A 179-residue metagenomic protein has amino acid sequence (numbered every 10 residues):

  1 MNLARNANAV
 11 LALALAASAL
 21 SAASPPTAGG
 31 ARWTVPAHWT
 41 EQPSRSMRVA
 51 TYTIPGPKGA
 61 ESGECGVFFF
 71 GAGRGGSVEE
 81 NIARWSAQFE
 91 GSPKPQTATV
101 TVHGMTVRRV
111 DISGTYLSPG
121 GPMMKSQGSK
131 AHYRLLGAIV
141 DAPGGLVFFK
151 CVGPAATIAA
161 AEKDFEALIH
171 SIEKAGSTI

Functional and structural regions predicted by a protein language model:
M1-A7: Positively charged n-region of N-terminal signal peptides that target proteins for export
N8-A19: Bacterial N-terminal signal peptides
S21-A23: Boundary at the C-terminal end of the N-terminal hydrophobic targeting segment
G29, T34-S92, A98: Secretory pathway targeting signatures of secreted, lumenal, and periplasmic proteins
W33, W39, P143-I179: Surface-exposed amphipathic alpha-helical segments
P43, G56, S86-P93, G114 (+3 more regions): Sec/Tat-exported extracytoplasmic proteins
M47, T51, I82-V140: Signature of long, low-cysteine stretches enriched in small and polar/charged residues
A72-G75, G114-S118, P154-I158: Solvent-exposed loop/turn segments at secondary-structure junctions within structured extracellular/periplasmic domains
